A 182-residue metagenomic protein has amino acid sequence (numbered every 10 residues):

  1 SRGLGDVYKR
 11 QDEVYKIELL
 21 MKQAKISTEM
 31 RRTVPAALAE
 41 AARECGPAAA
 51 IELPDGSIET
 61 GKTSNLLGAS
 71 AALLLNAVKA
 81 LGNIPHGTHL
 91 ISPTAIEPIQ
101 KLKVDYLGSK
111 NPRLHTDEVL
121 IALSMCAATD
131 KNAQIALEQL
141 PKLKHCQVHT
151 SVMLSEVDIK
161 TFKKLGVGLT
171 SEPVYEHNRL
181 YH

Functional and structural regions predicted by a protein language model:
G3-Y8: Short, small-residue-biased leader/transition segments that mark boundaries at the very start of proteins
K9-K16: Cyclic nucleotide-binding regulatory module and flanking cytosolic helices
Q11, M21, A36, I96-H182: C-terminal binding/interaction regions
I17-D117, A127-D130: Conserved mixed alpha/beta catalytic, RNA-binding, or beta-rich assembly cores of soluble enzyme, regulatory
